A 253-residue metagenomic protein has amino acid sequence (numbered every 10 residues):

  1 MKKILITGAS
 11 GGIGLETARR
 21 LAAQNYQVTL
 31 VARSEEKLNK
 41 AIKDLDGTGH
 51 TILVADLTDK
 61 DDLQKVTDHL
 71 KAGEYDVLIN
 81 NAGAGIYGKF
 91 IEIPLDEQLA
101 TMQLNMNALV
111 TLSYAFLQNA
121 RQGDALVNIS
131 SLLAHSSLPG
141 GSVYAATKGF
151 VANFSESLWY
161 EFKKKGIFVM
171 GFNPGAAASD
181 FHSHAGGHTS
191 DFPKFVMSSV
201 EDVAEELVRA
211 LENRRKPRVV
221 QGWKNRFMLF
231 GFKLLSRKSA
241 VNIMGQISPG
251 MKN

Functional and structural regions predicted by a protein language model:
S10-G11: Conserved glycine-rich cofactor-binding loop
Q24-K40: Conserved glycine-rich Rossmann-like NAD(P)H-binding loop of the short-chain dehydrogenase/reductase
N81-I86: Conserved NAD(P)H cofactor-binding loop of Rossmann-fold oxidoreductase domains
K89-I91, E97-M102: Substrate-binding pocket helix/loop in short-chain dehydrogenase/reductase
S113, T147: Active-site helix of classical SDR
S131: Residue(s) in the substrate-gating loop at a strand-loop-helix junction that position the organic substrate next
G171, D191-M228: C-terminal helical subdomain
